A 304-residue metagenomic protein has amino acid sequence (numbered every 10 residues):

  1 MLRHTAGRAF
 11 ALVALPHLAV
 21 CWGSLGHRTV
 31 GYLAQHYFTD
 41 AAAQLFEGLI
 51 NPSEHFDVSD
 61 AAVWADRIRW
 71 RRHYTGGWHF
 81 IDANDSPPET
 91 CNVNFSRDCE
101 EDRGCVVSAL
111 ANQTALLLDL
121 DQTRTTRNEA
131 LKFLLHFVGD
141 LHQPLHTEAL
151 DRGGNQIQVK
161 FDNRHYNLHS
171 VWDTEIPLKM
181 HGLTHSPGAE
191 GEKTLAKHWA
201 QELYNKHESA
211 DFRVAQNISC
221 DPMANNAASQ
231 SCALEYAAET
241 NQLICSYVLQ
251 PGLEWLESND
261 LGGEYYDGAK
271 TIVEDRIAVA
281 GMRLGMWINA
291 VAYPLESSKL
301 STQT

Functional and structural regions predicted by a protein language model:
M1-C21: Fungal secretory targeting signals
H17-F137, P144-T304: N-terminal, motif-rich segments that launch catalysis or mediate targeting to/interaction with membranes, typified by
